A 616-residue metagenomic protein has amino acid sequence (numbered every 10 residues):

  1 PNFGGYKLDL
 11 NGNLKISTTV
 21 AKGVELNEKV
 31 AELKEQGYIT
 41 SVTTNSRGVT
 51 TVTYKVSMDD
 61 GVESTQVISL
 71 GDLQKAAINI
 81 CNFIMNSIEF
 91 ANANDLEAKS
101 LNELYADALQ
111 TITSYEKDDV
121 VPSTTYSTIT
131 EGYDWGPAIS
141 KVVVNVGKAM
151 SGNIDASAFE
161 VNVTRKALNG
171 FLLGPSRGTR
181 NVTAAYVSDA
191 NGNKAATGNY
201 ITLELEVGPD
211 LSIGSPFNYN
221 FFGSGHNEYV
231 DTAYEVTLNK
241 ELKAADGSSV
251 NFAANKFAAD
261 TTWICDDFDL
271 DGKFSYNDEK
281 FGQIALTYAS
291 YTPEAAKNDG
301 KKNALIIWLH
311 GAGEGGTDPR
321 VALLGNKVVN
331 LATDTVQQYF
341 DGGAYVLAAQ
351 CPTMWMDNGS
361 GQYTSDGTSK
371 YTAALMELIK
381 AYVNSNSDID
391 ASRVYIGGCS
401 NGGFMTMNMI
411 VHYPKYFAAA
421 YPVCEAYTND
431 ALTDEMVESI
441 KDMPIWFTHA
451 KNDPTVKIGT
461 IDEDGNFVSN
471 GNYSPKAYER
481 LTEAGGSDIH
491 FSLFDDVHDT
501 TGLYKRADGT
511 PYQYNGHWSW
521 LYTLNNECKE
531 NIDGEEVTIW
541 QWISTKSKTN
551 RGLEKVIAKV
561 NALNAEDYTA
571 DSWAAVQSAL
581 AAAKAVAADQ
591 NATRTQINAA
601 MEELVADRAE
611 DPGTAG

Functional and structural regions predicted by a protein language model:
N2-E116, R594-A609, T614: Preference for extracellular/luminal or secreted protein segments
K117-V143, V163-N303, A477: A domain-start/cap signature at the N-terminus of enzymes
K297-K301, N358-S400: Gly/Ser-rich "nucleophile elbow"/oxyanion-hole loop immediately N-terminal to the catalytic nucleophile in hydrolases
L305, A312-A373: Active-site machinery of serine-nucleophile hydrolases
L309-G311, H449: The conserved beta1-alpha1 loop
V383-S439: Primarily recognizes the serine-hydrolase "nucleophile elbow" in alpha/beta-hydrolase and SGNH/GDSL folds
W446-T448, N452-T455, D464-N550: C-terminal catalytic histidine-bearing segment of alpha/beta-hydrolase fold enzymes
N550-G616: Beta-rich interaction/scaffold domains
